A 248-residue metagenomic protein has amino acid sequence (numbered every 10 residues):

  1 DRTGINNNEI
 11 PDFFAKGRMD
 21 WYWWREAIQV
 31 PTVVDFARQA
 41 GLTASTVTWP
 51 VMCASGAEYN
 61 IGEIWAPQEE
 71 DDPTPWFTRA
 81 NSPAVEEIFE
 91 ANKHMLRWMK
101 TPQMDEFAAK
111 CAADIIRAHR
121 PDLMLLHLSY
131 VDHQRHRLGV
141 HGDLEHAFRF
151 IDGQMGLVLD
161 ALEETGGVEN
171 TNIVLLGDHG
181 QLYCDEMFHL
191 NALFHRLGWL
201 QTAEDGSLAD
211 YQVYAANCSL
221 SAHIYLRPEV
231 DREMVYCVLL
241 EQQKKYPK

Functional and structural regions predicted by a protein language model:
D1-G139, K244: His/Asp/Glu-rich, glycine-adjacent segments that coordinate divalent cations and/or stabilize oxyanion chemistry on
N7-Y22, L157-K248: Secreted, luminal/periplasmic, and some membrane-associated catalytic domains that remodel anionic oxygen-ester
Q29-V33, A108, A147, I151-Q154 (+2 more regions): Stable alpha-helical elements in mature extracytoplasmic
A37, A112, D122-S129, L144-L162 (+2 more regions): Beta-strand elements within well-structured catalytic alpha/beta cores of enzymes that handle phosphate/sulfate esters
I61-E63, G139-L144, F188-F194: Short secondary-structure boundary/capping segments
E69-P73, R149-G153, G198-T202: Glycine-rich loops and low-complexity Gly/Arg-rich segments that provide flexible linkers or classic glycine-based
R97, T101-D105, V140-I151, D231 (+1 more regions): Residue-level preference for long, well-ordered alpha-helices that form the structural scaffold of enzyme catalytic
